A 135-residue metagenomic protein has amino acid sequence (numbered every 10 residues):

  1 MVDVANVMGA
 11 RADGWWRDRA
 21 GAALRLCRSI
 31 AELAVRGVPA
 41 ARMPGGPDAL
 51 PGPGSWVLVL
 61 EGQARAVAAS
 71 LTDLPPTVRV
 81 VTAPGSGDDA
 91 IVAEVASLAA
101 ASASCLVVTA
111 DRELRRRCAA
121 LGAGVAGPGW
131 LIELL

Functional and structural regions predicted by a protein language model:
M1-N6: N-terminal extension/subdomain marker
V7-L135: Nuclease catalytic cores that cleave nucleic-acid phosphodiester bonds, predominantly acidic two-metal-ion
